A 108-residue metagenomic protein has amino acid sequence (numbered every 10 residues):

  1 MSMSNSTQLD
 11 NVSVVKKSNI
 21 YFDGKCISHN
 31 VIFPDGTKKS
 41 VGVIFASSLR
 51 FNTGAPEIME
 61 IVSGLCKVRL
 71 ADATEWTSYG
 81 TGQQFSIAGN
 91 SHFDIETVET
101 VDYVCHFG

Functional and structural regions predicted by a protein language model:
M1-G36: A short, N-terminal "cap"/entry segment at the start of jelly-roll beta-barrel domains of the cupin/DSBH fold
F22, L49-F51, V68: Short loop/turn motifs at secondary-structure junctions and domain boundaries
N30, I58, Q84, D94: Short, surface-exposed charged micro-motifs
I32-G54, Q84-G89: Conserved short histidine dyad/triad with adjacent acidic residue
I32-P34, R69-A71, E96: A generic structural motif
T53-V68: Short, conserved beta-strand element in jelly-roll/cupin
A71-F93: Short acidic-glycine-tyrosine-enriched beta hairpin
A88-G108: Ligand-binding loop in jelly-roll beta-barrel domains
